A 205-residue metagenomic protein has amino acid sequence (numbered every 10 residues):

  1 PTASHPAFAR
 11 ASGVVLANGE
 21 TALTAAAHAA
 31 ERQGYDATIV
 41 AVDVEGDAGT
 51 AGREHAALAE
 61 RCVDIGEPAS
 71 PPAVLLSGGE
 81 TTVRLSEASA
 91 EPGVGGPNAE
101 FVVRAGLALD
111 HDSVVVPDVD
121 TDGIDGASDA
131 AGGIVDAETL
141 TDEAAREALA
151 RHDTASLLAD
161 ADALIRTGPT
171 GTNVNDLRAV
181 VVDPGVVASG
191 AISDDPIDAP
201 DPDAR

Functional and structural regions predicted by a protein language model:
P1, G34-D43, D64-V74, D112-V119: Flexible, glycine/charged-enriched surface loops at secondary-structure junctions
P1-I39, V44-G52: Accessory alpha-helical/coil subdomains and C-terminal extensions that flank or cap enzyme catalytic cores
A26-A37, H55, A59-E67, L109-D110 (+2 more regions): Structural signal for hydrophobic packing residues in well-ordered secondary-structure cores of soluble enzyme domains
I39-V44, S77-G79, L85-E87, D118-D120 (+2 more regions): Active-site proximal loops enriched in glycine and acidic residues that flank catalytic Cys/His/Asp and coordinate
D47-A48, V83-L85, G123-A127: Flexible loop/turn segments at secondary-structure boundaries
E54-R61, P71-L109, S113: Conserved mixed alpha/beta catalytic, RNA-binding, or beta-rich assembly cores of soluble enzyme, regulatory
E91-A204: Internal helix-turn-beta structural module
